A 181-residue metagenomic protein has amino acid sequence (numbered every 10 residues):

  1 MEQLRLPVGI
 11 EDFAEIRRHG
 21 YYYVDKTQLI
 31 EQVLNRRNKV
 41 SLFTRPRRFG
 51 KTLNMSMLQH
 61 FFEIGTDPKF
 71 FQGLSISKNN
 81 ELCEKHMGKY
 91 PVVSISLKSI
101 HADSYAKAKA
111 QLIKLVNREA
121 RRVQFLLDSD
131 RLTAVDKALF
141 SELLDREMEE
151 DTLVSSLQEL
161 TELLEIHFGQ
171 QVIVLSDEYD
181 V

Functional and structural regions predicted by a protein language model:
M1-N79: Walker A/P-loop-proximal flanking segment of P-loop NTPase domains
G9, A14, H60-F125: P-loop NTPase motor core
Y21-Y22, S104, A108, L112 (+1 more regions): Phosphate/oxyanion-binding active-site loops and adjacent basic polyanion-contact surfaces
Q32-R36, F61, L115-E119, L160-H167: Generic, well-ordered alpha-helical scaffold segments in large soluble proteins
K39, P91, G169-I173: Loop/turn-to-beta-strand initiation segments
V123-L175: Mid-core helix/loop region of P-loop NTP-binding domains shared across ATPases and GTPases
D177-V181: Walker B catalytic acidic pair
